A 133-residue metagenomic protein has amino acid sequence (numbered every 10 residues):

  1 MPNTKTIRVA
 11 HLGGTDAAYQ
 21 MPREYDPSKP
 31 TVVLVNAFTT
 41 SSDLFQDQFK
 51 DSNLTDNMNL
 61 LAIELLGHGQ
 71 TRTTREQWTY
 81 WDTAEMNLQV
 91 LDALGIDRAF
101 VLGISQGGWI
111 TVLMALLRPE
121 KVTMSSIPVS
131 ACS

Functional and structural regions predicted by a protein language model:
M1-R8: Eukaryotic N-terminal targeting leaders
H11-E76: Conserved HGGG/HGGXW glycine-rich cap/lid loop of the alpha/beta-hydrolase fold
D26, L54, A93, L116-P119: Alpha-helix termination/capping residues and helix-transition junctions
T40, Y80, Q106: Conserved N-terminal glycine/acidic-rich loop preference
Q46, L88, V112-L116: Short, hydrophobic alpha-helix immediately C-terminal to the catalytic nucleophile
D56-L102: Active-site loop/oxyanion-hole signature of alpha/beta-hydrolase fold enzymes
D97-S133: Conserved hydrolase catalytic core segment
